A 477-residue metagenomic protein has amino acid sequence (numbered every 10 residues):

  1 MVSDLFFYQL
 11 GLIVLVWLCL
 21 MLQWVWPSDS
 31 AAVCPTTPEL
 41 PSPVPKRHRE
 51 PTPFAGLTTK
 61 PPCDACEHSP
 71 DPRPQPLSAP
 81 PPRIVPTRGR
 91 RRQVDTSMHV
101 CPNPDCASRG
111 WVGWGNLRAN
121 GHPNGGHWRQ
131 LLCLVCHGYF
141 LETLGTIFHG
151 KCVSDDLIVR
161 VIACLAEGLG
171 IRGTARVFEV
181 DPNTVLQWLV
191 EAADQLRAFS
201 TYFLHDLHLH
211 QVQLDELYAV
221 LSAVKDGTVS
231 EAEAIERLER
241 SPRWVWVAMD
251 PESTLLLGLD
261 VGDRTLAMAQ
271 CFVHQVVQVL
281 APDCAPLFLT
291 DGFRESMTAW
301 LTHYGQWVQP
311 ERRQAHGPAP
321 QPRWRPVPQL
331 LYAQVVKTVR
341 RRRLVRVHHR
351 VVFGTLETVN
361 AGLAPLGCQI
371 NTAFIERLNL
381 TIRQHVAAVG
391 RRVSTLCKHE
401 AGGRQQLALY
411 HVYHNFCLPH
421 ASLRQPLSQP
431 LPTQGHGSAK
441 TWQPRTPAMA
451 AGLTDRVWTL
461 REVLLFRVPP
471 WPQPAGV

Functional and structural regions predicted by a protein language model:
D4, Y8, D29, H48 (+1 more regions): Intrinsic-disorder-associated, low-complexity terminal segments enriched in Asp/Asn/His/Tyr and depleted of Lys/Arg
D4-W24: Single-pass alpha-helical transmembrane signal-anchor segments in small membrane proteins across taxa
C19, C34, C63-C66: Cysteine-centered motifs
Q23, P38-L40, P53: Low-complexity, intrinsically disordered tandem-repeat tracts enriched in small/polar residues
D29-L40: Short juxtamembrane segments adjacent to a transmembrane helix
S42-P45, P51-V477: Residue-level recognition of single "structural anchor" positions that define or cap local secondary structure
